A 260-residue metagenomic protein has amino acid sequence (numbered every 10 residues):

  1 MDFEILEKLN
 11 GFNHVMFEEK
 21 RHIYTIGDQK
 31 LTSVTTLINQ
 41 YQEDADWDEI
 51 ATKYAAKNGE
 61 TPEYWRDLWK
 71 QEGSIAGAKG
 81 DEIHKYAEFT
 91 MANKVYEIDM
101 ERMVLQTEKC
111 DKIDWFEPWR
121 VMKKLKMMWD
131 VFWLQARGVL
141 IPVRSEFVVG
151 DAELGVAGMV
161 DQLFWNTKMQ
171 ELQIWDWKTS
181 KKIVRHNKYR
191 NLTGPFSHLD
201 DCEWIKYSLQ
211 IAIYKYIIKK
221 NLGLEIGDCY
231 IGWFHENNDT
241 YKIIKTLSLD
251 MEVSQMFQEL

Functional and structural regions predicted by a protein language model:
M1-E153, A157: Nuclease catalytic cores
E72, I113-E117, L192-W204: Short histidine-centered catalytic/ligand-binding loop motif
H84, G158-N166, Q170-N187, N191-G194 (+1 more regions): Conserved catalytic cores of phosphodiester-cleaving nucleases, focusing on short active-site segments
E88, A92, F147, E153 (+5 more regions): Accessory terminal regions of nucleic-acid processing enzymes
L140, E153-A157, T167-L172, L224: Coil-to-beta-strand transition motifs
G150, T179-K182, E236-N237: Short, solvent-exposed loop/turn segments at secondary-structure junctions
G150, W165, G232-F234: A generic structural motif
D200-L260: Metal-dependent nuclease catalytic regions and adjoining charged, substrate-binding loops involved in nucleic-acid end
